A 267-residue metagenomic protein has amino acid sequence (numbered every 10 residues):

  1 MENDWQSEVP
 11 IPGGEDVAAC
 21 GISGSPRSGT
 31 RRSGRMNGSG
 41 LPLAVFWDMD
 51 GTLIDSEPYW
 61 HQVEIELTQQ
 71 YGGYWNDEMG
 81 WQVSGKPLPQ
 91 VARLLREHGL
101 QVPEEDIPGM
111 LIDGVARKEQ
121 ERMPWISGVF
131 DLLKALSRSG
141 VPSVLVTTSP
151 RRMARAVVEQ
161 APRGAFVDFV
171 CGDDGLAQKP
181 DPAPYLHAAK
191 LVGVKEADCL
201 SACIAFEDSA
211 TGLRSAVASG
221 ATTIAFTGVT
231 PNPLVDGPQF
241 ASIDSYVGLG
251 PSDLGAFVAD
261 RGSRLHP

Functional and structural regions predicted by a protein language model:
E2-L43, K134-S137, P150-P267: Asp-based, Mg2+/Mn2+-dependent phosphohydrolase catalytic module
G38-S139, R152-R155: N-terminal helical cap/lid subdomain that shapes the substrate entry/recognition surface in HAD-like hydrolases
T52, S56, T147, T223 (+1 more regions): Ser/Thr-centric signal marking residues that sit in or immediately flank functional binding/regulatory motifs
L53, W125, S143-V146, A205: Conserved SAM-binding loop
Y74, P142, T222: Residue-level detector of anion-binding/catalytic polar loops
G85, E105, M123-I126, T147-T148 (+3 more regions): Non-catalytic, surface-exposed connector residues within folded enzymatic/regulatory domains
